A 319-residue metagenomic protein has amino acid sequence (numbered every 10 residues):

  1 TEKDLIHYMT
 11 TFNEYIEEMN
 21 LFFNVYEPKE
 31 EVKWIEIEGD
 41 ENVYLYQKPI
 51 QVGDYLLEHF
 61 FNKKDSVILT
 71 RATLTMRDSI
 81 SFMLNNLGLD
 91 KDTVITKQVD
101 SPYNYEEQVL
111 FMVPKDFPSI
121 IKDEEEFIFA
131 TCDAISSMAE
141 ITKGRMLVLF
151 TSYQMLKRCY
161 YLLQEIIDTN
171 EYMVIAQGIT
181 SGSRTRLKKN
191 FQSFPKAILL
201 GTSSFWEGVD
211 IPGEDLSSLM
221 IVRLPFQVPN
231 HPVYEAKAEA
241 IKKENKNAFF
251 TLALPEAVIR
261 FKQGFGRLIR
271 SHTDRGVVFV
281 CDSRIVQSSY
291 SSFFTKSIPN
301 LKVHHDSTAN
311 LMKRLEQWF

Functional and structural regions predicted by a protein language model:
T1-F319: ASCE RecA-like P-loop NTPase motor cores that couple ATP hydrolysis to mechanical translocation on nucleic acids
